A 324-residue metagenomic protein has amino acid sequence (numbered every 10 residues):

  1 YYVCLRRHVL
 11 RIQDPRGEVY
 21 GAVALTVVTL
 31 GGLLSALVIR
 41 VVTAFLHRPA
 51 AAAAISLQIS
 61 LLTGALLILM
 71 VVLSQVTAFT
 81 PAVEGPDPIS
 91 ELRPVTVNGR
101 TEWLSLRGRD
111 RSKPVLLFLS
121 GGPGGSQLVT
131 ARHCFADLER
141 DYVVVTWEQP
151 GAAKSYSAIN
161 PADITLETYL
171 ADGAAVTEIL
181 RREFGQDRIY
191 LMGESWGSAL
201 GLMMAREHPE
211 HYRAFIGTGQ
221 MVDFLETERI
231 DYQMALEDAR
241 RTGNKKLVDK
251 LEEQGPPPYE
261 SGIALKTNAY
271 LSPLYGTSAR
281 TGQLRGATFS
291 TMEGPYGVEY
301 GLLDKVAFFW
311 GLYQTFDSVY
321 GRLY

Functional and structural regions predicted by a protein language model:
K113-G122: Short beta-strand element of the alpha/beta-hydrolase
S126-F135: The serine-hydrolase catalytic nucleophile loop
L128-V129, G151-I164, E226: Glycine-rich "HGGG/HGxG" loop immediately N-terminal to the catalytic nucleophile of the alpha/beta-hydrolase
E139-Y156: Conserved alpha/beta-hydrolase
T168-R188: Conserved acidic catalytic loop of the alpha/beta-hydrolase fold
S198-E210: Short glycine-enriched nucleophile-adjacent loop and the immediately C-terminal alpha-helix near the catalytic center
E207-E260: A catalytic-pocket lid/entrance helix-loop region that shapes and gates access to the active site across common
D238, T242-Y324: Alpha/beta-hydrolase
